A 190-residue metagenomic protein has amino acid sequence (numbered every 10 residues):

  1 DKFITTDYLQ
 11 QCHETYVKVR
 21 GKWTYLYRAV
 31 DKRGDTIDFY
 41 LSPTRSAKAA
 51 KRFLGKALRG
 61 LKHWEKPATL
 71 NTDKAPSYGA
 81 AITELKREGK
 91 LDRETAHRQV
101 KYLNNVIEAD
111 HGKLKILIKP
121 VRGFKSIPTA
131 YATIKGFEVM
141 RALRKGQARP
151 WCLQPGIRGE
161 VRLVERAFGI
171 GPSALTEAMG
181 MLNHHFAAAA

Functional and structural regions predicted by a protein language model:
D1-V19, R52-A190: Charged, often Cys/His-bearing segments associated with DNA-binding zinc-finger transcription factors
R20-T36, S46, L54-L58: Short conserved beta-strand segments at catalytic cores or DNA/RNA-binding microdomains of nucleic-acid binding
T36-I37, P67: Short, solvent-exposed beta-strand edge segments and adjacent coil->beta transition regions
P43: Short glycine-enriched, charge-decorated loop/helix-capping segments at active-site entrances that position
S46-A47, Y78: Alpha-helix N-cap/loop-to-helix initiation residues
